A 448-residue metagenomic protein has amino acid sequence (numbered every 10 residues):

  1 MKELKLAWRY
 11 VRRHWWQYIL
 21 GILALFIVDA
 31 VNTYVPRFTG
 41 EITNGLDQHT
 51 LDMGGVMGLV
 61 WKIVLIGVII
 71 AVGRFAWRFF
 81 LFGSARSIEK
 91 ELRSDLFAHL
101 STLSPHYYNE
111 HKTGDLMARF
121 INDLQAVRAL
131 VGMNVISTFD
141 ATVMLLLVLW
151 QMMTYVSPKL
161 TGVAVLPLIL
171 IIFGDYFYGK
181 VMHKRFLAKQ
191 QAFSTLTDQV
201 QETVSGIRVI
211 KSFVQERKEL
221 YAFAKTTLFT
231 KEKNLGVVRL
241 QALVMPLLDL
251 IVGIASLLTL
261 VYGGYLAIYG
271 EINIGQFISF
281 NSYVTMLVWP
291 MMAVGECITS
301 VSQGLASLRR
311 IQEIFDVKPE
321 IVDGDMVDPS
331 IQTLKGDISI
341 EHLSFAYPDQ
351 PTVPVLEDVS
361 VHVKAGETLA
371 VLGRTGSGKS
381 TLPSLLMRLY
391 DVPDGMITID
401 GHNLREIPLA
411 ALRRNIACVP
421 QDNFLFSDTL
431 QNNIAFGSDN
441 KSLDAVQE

Functional and structural regions predicted by a protein language model:
R13, P105-H106, N122-V131, V135 (+8 more regions): An intracellular "coupling" helix at the cytosolic face of ABC transporter transmembrane type-1 domains
R13, Q17-D29, I66, M133-A188 (+1 more regions): Transmembrane helices of ABC transporter permease
Y18-A76, F80, T154-T161, G270-I274: Transmembrane helix-loop-helix hairpins at lipid-water interfaces of multipass membrane proteins, especially the type-1
L23-A24, V31-N44, I66-T113, M117 (+10 more regions): Juxtamembrane helix-loop junctions of ABC transporter transmembrane domains
F26-R37, V68-F75, V127-L130, N134-L146 (+4 more regions): Hydrophobic alpha-helical transmembrane bundles that constitute the permease/transmembrane domains of multi-pass
T50, Q151-I169, G236-R309, I314-F315: Helix-loop-helix
G324, I331-E448: ABC-type nucleotide-binding domain
